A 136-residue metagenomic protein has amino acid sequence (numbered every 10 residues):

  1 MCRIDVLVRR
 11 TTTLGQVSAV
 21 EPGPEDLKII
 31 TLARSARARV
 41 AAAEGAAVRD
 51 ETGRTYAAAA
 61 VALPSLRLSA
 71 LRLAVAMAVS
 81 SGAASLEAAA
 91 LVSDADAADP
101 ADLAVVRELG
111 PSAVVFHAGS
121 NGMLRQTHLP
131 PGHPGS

Functional and structural regions predicted by a protein language model:
C2-R39, S81-S136: C-terminal binding/interaction regions
P24-A62: N-terminal first-folded block
V48, R67-L68, A89, N121: Residue-level detector of alpha-helical recognition elements and their boundaries
A60-R67, A95: Short, glycine-rich nucleotide/cofactor-binding loops
P64-M77: A short, polar/charged loop-to-alpha-helix boundary motif
